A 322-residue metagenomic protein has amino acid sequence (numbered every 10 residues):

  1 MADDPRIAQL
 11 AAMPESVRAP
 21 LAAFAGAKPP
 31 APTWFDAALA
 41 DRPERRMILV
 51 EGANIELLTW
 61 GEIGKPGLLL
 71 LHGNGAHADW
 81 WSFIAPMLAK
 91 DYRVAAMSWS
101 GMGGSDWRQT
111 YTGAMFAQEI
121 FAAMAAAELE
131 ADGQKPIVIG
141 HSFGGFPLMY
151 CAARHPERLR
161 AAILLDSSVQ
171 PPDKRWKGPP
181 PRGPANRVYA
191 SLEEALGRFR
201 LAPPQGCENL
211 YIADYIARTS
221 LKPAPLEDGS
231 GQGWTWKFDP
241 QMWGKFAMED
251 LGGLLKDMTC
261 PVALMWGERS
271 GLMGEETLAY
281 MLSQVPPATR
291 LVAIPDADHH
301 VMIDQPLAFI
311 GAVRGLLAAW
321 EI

Functional and structural regions predicted by a protein language model:
M1-L68, K90-Y92, L129-A131, R290 (+1 more regions): Alpha/beta-hydrolase fold catalytic core
A38-D41, V50-W60, A95-I139, G311: Active-site loop/oxyanion-hole signature of alpha/beta-hydrolase fold enzymes
A53-D106: Conserved HGGG/HGGXW glycine-rich cap/lid loop of the alpha/beta-hydrolase fold
G140, G144, L148: Gly/Ala-rich beta-loop-alpha elbow adjacent to hydrolase catalytic centers
M149-A153, L159-E193: Flexible "cap/lid" loop of the alpha/beta hydrolase fold
N186, A190-E249, L254: Conserved alpha/beta-hydrolase catalytic His-Asp/Glu region
D257-A297: Conserved loop-alpha-helix segment in the C-terminal half of the alpha/beta-hydrolase fold that carries the catalytic
A297-P306, I310: Catalytic histidine-centered segment of alpha/beta-hydrolase-like enzymes
